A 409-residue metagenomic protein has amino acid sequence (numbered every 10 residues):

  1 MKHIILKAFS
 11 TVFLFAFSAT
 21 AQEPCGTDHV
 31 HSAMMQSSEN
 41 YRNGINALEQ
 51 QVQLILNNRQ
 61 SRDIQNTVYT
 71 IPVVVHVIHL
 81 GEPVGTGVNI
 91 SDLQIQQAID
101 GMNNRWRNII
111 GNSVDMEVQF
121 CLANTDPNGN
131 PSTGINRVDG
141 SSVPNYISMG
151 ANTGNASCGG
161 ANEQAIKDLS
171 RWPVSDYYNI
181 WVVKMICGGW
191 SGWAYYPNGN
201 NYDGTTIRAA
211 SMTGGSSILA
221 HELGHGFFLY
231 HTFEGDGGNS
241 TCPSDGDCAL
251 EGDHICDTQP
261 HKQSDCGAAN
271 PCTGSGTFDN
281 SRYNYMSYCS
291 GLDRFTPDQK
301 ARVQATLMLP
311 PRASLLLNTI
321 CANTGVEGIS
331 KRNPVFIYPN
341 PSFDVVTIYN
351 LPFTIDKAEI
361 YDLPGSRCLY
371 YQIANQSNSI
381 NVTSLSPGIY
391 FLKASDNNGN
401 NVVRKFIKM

Functional and structural regions predicted by a protein language model:
M1-S32, V326, N340, S366 (+2 more regions): Bacterial Sec-dependent N-terminal signal peptides
Q22-S170: Propeptide-to-catalytic entry region of secreted or membrane-anchored zinc metalloproteases
I64-T70, N112-D115, S170-D176, Y196-N201 (+2 more regions): Extracellular/periplasmic catalytic domains that process cell-envelope and extracellular macromolecules
S91-A98, G215-L219, Q299-R302: Stable alpha-helical elements in mature extracytoplasmic
G154-E234: Active-site-proximal segment of zinc-dependent metalloprotease catalytic domains
A210-D293: The catalytic-center signature of Zn2+-dependent metalloproteases
L292, T296-G328: A recurrent domain-boundary module in secreted/ectodomain proteins
I329-M409: C-terminal outer-membrane/trafficking sorting elements
